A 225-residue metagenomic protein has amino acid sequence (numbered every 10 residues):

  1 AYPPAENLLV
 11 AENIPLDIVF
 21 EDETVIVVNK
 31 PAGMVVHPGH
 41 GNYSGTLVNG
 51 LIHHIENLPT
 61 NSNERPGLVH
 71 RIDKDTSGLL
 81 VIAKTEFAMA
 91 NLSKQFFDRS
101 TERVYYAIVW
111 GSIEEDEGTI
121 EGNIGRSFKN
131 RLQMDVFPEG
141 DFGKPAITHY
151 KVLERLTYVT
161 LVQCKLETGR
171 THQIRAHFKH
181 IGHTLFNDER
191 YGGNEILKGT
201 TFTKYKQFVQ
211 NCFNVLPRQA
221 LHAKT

Functional and structural regions predicted by a protein language model:
A1-K129: RNA pseudouridine synthases
P3-E6, E12-N13, W110-G111, F137-G140 (+2 more regions): Intrinsically disordered, low-complexity segments enriched in polar/charged residues with Gly/Pro, especially when
P4, R131, T203-Q207: Short, basic/low-complexity N-terminal boundary segments at the transition from targeting/disordered tails
V28, A176, N187: Active-site flanking residues adjacent to catalytic metal/cofactor-binding acidic residues
S62-K94, T101-E102, Y106, G125-H183 (+1 more regions): The conserved catalytic core of RNA pseudouridine synthases
D73, E114, F142, H172 (+3 more regions): Charge-rich, low-complexity amphipathic helices in intrinsically disordered tails/linkers adjacent to domains
K179-T225: Phosphate/ribose-recognition catalytic cores of enzymes acting on nucleotide-derived substrates
